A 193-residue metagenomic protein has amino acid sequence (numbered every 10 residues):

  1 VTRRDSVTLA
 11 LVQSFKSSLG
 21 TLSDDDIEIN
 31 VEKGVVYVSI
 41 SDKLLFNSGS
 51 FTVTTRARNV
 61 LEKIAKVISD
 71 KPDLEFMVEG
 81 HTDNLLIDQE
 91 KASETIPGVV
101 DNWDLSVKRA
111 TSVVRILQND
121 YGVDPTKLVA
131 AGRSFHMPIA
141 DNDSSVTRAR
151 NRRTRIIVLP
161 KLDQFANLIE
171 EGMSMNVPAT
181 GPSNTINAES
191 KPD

Functional and structural regions predicted by a protein language model:
V1-N30: Extracellular/lumenal/periplasmic "stalk" regions immediately C-terminal to a signal peptide or transmembrane helix
F15, V38, S106: Residue-level signature of catalytic and energy-coupling elements of molecular machines, predominantly ATP/GTP-dependent
S23-D25, I29, L61-D70: Short amphipathic alpha-helices and their capping/turn segments at secondary-structure boundaries
D24-D26, D73-E75, P125: Short secondary-structure junction motifs
V31-V35: Short Gly/Ser/Thr- and Asp/Glu-enriched loop/turn motifs at secondary-structure junctions
V36-D42: Short, aliphatic-rich beta-strand segments
L45-N59, K71, H81-D193: Periplasmic OmpA-like peptidoglycan-binding domain that tethers envelope proteins to the cell wall
